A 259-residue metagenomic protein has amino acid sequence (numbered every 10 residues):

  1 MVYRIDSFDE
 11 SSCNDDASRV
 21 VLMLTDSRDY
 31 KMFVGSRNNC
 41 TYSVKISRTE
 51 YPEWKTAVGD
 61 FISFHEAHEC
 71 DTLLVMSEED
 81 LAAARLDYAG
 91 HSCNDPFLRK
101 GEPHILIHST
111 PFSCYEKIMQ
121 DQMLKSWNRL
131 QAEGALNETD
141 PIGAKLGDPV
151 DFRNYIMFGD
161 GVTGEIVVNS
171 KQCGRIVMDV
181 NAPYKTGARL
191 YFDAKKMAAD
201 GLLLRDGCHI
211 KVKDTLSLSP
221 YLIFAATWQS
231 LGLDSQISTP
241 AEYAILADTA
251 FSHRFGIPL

Functional and structural regions predicted by a protein language model:
M1-G101, V150-N154, T163-L259: Conserved NAD+-utilizing ADP-ribose enzyme module
L86-R129: Short, extreme N-terminal leader segments that mark the start of a protein/domain
K117-Q122, S126-G164: A glycine-rich, hydrophobic loop/mini-helix early in the fold
